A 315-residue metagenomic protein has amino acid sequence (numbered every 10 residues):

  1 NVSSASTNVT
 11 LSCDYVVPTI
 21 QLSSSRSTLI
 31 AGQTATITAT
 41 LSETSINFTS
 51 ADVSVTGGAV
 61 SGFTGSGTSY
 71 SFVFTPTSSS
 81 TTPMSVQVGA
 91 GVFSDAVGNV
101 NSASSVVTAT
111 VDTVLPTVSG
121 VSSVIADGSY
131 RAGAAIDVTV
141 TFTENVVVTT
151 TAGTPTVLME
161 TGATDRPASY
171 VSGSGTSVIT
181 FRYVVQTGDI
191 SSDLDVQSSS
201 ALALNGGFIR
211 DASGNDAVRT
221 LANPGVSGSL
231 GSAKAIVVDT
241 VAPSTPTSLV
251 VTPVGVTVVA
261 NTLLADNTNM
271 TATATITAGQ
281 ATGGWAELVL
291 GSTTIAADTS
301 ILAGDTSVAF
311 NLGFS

Functional and structural regions predicted by a protein language model:
N1-T271, T275, G279-S315: Non-catalytic beta-sheet/beta-sandwich ligand-binding modules that flank or precede catalytic cores
